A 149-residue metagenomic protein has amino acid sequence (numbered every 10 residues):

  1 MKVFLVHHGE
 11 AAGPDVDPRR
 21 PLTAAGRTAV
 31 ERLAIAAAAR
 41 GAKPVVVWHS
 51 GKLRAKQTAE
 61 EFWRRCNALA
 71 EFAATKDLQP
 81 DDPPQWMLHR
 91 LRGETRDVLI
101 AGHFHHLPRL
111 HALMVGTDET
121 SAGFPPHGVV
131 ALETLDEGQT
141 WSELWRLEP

Functional and structural regions predicted by a protein language model:
M1-K2, P149: Short, low-complexity, intrinsically disordered N-terminal peptides in bacterial proteins
K2-D82, L107-P108, T117-V129: Active-site-proximal alpha-helix that buttresses catalytic centers in soluble enzyme cores
R40-K43, R92-R96: Glycine-rich phosphate-binding loop signature in dinucleotide/nucleotide-binding domains
E61-F62, L113-M114, L135: Residue-level signal for well-ordered alpha-helical positions
K76-T95: Short phosphate-binding loop-to-helix
R96-A112: A glycine-rich beta-strand to alpha-helix segment that forms a phosphate/ribose-binding loop at ligand/cofactor sites
T117-S142, R146-E148: Domain-level recognition of soluble alpha/beta enzyme cores, biased toward histidine phosphatases/phosphomutases
